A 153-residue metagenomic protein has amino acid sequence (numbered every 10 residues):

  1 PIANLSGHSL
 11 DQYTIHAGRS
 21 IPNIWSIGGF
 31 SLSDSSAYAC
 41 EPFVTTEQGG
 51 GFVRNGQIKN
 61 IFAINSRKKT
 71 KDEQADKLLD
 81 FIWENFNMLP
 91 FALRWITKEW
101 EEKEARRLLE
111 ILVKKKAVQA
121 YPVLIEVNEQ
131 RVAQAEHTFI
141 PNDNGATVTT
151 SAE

Functional and structural regions predicted by a protein language model:
P1-E153: Active-site neighborhoods and metal-handling regions in enzymes and metal-associated proteins
